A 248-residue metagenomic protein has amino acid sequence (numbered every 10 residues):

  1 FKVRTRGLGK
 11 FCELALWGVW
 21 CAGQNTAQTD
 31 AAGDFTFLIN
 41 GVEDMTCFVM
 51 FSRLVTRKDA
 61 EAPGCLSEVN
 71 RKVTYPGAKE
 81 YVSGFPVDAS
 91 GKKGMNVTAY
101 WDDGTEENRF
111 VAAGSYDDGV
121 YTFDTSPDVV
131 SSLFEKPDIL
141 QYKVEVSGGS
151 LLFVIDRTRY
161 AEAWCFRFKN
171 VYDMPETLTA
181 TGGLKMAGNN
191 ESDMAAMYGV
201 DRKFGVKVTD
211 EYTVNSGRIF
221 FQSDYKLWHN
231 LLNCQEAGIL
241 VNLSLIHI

Functional and structural regions predicted by a protein language model:
F1-K143, G148-T158: Preference for solvent-exposed, low-hydrophobicity sequence contexts
W17-W20, W101, W164, M186 (+1 more regions): A residue-identity detector for tryptophan
N25, N40, N70, N96 (+6 more regions): Detector for Asparagine
F85-V87, G183, G217: Structured loops at beta-to-helix junctions and adjacent beta-edge loops in soluble globular domains
G104, L243-S244: Detector for glycine-centered tight turns/loop "hinges" at secondary-structure junctions
T158-N215: Solvent-exposed edge beta-strands and adjacent loop segments that serve as assembly or binding interfaces
Y198-N242: An acidic/polar, Gly/Ser/Thr-rich interaction patch typically located in mid-to-C-terminal regions of proteins
I246-I248: Conserved small/polar residues in nucleotide/adenosyl-binding loops
